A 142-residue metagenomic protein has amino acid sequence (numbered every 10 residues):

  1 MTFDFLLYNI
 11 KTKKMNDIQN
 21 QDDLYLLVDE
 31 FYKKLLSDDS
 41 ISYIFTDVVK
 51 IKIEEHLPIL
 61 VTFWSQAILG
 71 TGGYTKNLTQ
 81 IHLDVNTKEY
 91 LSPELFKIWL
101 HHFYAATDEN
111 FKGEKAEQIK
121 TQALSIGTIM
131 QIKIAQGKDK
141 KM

Functional and structural regions predicted by a protein language model:
F3-M142: Core of compact, soluble alpha-helical bundle domains
